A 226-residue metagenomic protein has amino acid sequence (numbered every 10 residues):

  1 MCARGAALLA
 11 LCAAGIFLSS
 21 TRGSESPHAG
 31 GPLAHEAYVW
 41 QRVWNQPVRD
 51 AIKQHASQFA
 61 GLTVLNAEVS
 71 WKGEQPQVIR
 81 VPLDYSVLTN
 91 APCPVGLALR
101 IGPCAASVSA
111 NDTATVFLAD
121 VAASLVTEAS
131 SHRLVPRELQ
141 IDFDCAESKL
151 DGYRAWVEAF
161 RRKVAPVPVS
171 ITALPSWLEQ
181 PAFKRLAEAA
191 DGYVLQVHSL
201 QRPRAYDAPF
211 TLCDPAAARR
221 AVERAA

Functional and structural regions predicted by a protein language model:
G23-Q54, L65, R80-P82, A91-C93 (+1 more regions): Boundary/entry segment of secreted carbohydrate-active catalytic domains
Y38-R42, A67, R100-C104, D144-S148 (+2 more regions): Active-site beta-loop-alpha junctions enriched in small/polar residues
V43-A51, Q75-V87, S176-R185, A218-A221: Alpha-helical scaffolding within the catalytic cores of extracellular/periplasmic polymer-degrading hydrolases
V43-Q54, T113-S130, W177-F183: Short, acidic/polar
N45-K72, E128-P136: Catalytic domains of carbohydrate-active enzymes, especially glycoside hydrolases
L62, I141, Y193: Conserved, mostly hydrophobic/aromatic
Q77-A146: Substrate-binding cleft of extracellular glycoside hydrolase catalytic domains
E158-A226: Substrate-binding surface in catalytic domains of secreted glycosidases
